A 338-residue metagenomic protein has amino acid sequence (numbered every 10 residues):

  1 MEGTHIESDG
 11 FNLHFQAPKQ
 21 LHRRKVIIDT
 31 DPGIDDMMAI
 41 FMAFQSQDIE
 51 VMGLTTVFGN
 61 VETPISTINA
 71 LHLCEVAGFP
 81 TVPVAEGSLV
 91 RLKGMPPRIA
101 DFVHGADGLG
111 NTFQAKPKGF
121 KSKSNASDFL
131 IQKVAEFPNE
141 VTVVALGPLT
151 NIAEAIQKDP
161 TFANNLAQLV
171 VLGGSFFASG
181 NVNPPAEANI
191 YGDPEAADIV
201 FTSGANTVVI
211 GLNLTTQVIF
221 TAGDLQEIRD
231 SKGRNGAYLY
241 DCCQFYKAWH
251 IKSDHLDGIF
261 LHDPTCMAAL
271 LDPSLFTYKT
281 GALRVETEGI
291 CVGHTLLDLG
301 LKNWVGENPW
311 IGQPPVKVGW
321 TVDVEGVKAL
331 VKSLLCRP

Functional and structural regions predicted by a protein language model:
G3-R23, F41-V51, Y191, E195 (+1 more regions): Conformational coupling and interaction surfaces
H5-T30, I34-H72, T112-Q217, A222-G223: Active-site histidine-anchored catalytic micro-motif
E62-I65, N69, K93, S175-S179 (+1 more regions): Short, mixed-charge aromatic SLiMs
L73-A85: A glycine-rich helix N-cap at a beta->alpha junction
V84, V200, M267: A residue-level signal for conserved active-site and pocket-lining positions in enzyme catalytic cores
A85-Q114: Surface-exposed loop and adjacent secondary-structure segments within mature catalytic domains
P97-G105, N183-E187, L225: Short, surface-exposed amphipathic charged segments that create phosphate/polyanion-binding patches used for binding
H104-A106, N151, H262: Histidine-centered active-site/metal-ligand motif
